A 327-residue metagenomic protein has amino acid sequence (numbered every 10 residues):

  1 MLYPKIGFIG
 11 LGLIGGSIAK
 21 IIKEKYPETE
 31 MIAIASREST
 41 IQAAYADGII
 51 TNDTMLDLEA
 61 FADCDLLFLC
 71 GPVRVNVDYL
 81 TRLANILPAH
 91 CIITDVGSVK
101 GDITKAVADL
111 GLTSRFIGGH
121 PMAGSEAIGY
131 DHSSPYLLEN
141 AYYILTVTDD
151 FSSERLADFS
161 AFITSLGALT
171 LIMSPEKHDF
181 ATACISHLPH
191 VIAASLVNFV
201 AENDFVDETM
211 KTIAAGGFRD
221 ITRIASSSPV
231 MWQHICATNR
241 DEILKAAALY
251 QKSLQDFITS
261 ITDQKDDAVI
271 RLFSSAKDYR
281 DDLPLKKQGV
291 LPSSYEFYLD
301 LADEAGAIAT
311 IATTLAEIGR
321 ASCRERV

Functional and structural regions predicted by a protein language model:
M1-L56, F61: NAD(P)+-binding Rossmann beta1-loop-alpha1 motif at the extreme N-terminus of oxidoreductases
D57-L87, C91-I92: Rossmann-like NAD(P)-binding element
C70-P72, G97, V147: Glycine-rich, N-terminal phosphate-binding loop of Rossmann-like dinucleotide-binding domains
Y79-D131: Rossmann-like NAD(P)(H) cofactor-binding subdomain of soluble oxidoreductases
L137-I224: Internal alpha-helical scaffold of NAD(P)-dependent oxidoreductase catalytic cores
V206-A276: Interdomain hinge/lid region at the active-site interface of Rossmann-like NAD(P)-dependent oxidoreductases
Y279-V327: A conserved regulatory-domain signal marking ACT and ACT-like small-molecule sensing domains and adjacent regulatory
